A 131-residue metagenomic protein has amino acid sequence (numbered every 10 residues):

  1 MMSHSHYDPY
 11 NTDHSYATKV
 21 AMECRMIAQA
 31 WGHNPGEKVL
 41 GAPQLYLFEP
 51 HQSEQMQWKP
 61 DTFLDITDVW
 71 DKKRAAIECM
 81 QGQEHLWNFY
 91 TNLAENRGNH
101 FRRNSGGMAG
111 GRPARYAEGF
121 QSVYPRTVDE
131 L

Functional and structural regions predicted by a protein language model:
M1-L131: Metal-dependent de-N-acetylase/amidase catalytic core
